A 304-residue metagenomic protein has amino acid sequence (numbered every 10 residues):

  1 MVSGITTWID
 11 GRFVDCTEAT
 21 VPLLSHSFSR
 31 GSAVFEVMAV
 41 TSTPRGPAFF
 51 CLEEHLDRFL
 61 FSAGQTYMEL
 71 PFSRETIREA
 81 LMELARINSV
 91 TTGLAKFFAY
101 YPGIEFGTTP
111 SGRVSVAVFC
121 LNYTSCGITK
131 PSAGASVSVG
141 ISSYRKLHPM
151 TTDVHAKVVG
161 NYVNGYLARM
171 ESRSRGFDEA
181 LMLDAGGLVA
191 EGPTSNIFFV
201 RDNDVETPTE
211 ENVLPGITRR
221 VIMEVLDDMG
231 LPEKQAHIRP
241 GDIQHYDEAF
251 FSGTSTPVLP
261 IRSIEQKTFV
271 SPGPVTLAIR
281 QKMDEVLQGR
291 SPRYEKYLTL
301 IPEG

Functional and structural regions predicted by a protein language model:
M1-F72, T76-E83, F106-G304: Helix-start/capping segments and mature chain N-termini
L84-S89: Phosphate/pyrophosphate-binding loops at sites that engage ATP/ADP/AMP, CoA/4′-phosphopantetheine, polyphosphate
V90-T91, D228: Short, well-ordered coil loops that connect the C-terminus of an alpha-helix to the N-terminus of a beta-strand
T92-A99: ATP-grasp fold ATP-binding core
Y100-E105: Short, internal active-site loops enriched in acidic
